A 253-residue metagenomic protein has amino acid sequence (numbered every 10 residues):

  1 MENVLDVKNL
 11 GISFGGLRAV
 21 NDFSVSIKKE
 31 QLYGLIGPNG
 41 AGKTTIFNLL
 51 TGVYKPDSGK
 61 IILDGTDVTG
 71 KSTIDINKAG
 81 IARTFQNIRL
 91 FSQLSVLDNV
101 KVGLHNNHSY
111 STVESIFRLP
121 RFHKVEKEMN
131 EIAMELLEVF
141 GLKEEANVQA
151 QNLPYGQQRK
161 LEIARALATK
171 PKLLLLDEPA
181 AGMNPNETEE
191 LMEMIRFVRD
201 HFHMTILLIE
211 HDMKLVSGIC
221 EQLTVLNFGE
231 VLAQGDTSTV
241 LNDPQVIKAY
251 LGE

Functional and structural regions predicted by a protein language model:
E2-E253: Glycine-rich phosphate-binding loops of nucleotide-dependent enzymes
